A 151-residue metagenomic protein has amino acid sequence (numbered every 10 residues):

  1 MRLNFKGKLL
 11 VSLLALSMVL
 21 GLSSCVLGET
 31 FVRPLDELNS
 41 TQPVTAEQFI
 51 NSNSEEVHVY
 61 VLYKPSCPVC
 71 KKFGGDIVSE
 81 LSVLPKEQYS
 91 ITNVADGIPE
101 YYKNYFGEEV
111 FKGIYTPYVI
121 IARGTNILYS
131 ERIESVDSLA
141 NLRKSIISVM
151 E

Functional and structural regions predicted by a protein language model:
R2-V11: Bacterial N-terminal signal peptides that target proteins for export
S12-G21: Bacterial N-terminal signal peptides
C25-E56, N141, S145-E151: N-terminal leader/targeting and pre-domain segments
T45-V83: Local sequence-structure signature of Cys/Sec-based thiol-disulfide redox active-site neighborhoods
S52-S54, F111-Y115: Extracellular/periplasmic catalytic domains that process cell-envelope and extracellular macromolecules
P65-V69, A95-P99, I127: Solvent-exposed loop/turn segments at secondary-structure junctions within structured extracellular/periplasmic domains
K86-K103: Thiol-based oxidoreductase modules, predominantly thioredoxin-like and allied folds used for disulfide exchange
Y115, I120-E151: Non-catalytic, surface beta->alpha helical segment in thiol-disulfide oxidoreductase systems
